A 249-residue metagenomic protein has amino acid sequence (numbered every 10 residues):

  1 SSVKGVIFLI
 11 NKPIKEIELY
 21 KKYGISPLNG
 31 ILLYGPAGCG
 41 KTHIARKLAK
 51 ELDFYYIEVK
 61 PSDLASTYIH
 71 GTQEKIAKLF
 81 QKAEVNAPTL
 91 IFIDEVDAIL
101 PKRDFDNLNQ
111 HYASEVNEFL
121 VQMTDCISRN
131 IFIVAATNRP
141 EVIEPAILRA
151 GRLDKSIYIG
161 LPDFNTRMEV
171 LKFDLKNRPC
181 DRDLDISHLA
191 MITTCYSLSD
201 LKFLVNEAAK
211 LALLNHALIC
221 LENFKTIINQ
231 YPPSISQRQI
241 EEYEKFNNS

Functional and structural regions predicted by a protein language model:
S1-M191, Y196, A208: Walker A/P-loop NTP-binding motif of AAA+ ATPase domains
K4, F8, K21-Y23, D185-L204 (+1 more regions): C-terminal engagement/docking regions of AAA+ P-loop ATPases
A209, L213: Conserved helix in the HATPase_c/GHKL ATP-binding module
